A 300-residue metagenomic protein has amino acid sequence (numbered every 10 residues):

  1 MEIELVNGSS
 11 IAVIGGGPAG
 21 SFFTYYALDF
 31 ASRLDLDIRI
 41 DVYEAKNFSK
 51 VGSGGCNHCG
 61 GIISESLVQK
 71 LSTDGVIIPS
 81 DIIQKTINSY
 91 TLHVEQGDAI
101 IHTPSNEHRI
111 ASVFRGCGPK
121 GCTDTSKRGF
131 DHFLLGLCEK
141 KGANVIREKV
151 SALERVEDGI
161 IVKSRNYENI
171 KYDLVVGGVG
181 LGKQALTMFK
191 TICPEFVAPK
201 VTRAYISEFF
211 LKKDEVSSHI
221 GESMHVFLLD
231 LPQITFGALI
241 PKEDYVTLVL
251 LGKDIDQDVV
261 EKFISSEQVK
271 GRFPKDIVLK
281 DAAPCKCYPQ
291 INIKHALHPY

Functional and structural regions predicted by a protein language model:
E2-A19, D41: Beta1/beta-strand and adjacent pyrophosphate-binding region of the FAD-binding site in flavoprotein oxidoreductases
A19, F48, G182: Conserved Rossmann-like nucleotide-cofactor binding loop
Y26-D29, G136-F273: Predominantly flavin-linked oxidoreductase catalytic cores and closely associated redox partners
L28-N57: Glycine-rich FAD pyrophosphate-binding loop
N47-A99: N-terminal FAD cofactor-binding segment of flavoenzymes
C59-I62, E107-G136, Q184, K253-E261: Short beta-strand to alpha-helix junction loop
S66-T73, D81-I82, T123-N144: N-terminal Rossmann-like dinucleotide/flavin-binding domain of flavoprotein oxidoreductases that bind FAD/FMN
I83, C122, N169, D254-Y300: FAD/FMN-dependent oxidoreductases across multiple families
